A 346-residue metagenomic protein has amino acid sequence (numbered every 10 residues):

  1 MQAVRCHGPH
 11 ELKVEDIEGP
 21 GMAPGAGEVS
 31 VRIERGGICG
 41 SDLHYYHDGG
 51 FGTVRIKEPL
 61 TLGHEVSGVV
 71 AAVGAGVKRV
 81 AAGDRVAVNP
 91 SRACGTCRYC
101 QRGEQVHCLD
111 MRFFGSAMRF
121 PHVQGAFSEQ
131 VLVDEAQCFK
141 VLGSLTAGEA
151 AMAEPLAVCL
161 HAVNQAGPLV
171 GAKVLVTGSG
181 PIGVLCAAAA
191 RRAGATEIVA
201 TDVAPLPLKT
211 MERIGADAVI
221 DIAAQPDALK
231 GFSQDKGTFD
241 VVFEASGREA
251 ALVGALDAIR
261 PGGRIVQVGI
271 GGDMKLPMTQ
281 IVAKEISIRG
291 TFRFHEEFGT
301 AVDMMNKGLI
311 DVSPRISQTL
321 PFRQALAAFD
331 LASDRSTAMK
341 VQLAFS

Functional and structural regions predicted by a protein language model:
M1-A3, V253-L256, H295, G299-S346: C-terminal hydrophobic helical "lid"/dimerization subdomain of Rossmann-like NAD(P)H-dependent oxidoreductases
M1-E65, E129, V219, S346: Short N-terminal strand-loop motif that marks the start of NAD(P)H/FAD-dependent oxidoreductase cofactor-binding domains
P20-G36, G50-Q101, L142-S144: Glycine-rich beta-strand-centered segment in the early N-terminal region that forms part of a ligand/cofactor-binding
C94-T177: NAD(P)H dinucleotide-binding glycine-rich loop of Rossmann-like/cofactor-binding domains, especially the beta1-alpha1
V158, I182, A190: Hydrophobic/small residue at the entry helix of a nucleotide-binding pocket
V176-S179, R191-G254: Adenosine-nucleotide cofactor-binding segment
I259-R260: Helix-to-beta-strand junctions that scaffold the AdoMet/dcAdoMet cofactor pocket in Class I SAM-dependent enzymes
R264-V266, L276-R315: Rossmann-fold dehydrogenase core element
